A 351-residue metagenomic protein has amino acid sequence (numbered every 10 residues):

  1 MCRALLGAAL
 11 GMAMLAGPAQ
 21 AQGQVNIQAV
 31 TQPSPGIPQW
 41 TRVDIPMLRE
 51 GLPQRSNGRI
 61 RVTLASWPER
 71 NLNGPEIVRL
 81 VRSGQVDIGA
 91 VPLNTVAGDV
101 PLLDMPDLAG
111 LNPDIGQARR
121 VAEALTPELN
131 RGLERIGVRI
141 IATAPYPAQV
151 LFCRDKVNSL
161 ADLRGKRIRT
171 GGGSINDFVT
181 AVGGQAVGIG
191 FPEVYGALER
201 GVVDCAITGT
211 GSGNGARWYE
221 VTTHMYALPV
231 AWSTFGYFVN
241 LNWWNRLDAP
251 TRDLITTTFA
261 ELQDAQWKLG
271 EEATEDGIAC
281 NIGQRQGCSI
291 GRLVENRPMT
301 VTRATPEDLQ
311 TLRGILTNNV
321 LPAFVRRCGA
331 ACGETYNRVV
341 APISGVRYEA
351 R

Functional and structural regions predicted by a protein language model:
M1-A4, G314: Short, solvent-exposed linear motifs at loop/edge-of-secondary-structure regions
R3-A16: Bacterial N-terminal signal peptides
G17-A21: Sec/Tat signal peptide C-region and signal peptidase I cleavage site
Q22-G116, L133-R351: N-terminal secretory/targeting leader peptides
R120-G137: Hinge/lid segment of periplasmic solute-binding proteins
